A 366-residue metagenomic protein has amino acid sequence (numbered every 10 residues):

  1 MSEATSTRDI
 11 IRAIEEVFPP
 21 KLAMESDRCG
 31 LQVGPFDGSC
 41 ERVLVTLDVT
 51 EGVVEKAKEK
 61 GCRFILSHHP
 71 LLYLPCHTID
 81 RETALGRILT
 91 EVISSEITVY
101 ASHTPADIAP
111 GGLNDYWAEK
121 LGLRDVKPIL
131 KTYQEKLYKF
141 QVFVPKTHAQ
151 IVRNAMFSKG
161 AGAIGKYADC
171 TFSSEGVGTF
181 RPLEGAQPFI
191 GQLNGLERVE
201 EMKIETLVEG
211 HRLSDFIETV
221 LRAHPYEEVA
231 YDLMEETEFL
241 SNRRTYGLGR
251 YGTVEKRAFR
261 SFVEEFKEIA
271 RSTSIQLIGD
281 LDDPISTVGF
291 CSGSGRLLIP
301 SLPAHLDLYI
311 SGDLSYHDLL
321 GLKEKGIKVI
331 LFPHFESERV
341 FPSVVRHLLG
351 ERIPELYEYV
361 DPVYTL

Functional and structural regions predicted by a protein language model:
M1-L366: Hydrophobic structural segments
